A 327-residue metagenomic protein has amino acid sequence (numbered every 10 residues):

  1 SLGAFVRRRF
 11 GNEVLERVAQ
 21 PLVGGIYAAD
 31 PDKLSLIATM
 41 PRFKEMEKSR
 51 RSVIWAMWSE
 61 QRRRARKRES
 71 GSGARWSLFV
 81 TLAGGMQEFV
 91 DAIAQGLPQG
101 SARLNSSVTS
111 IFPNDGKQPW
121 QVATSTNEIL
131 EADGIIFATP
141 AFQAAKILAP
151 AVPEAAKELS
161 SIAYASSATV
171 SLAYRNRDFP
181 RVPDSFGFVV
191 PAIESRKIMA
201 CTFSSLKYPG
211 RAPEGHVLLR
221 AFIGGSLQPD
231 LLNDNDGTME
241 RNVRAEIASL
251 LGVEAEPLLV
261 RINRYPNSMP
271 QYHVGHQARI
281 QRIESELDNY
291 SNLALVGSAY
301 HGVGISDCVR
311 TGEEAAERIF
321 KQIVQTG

Functional and structural regions predicted by a protein language model:
S1-S110, W120, E131-A132: Active-site/ligand-binding neighborhood in enzyme catalytic cores
N12-A19, A156-S160, G252-V260: Short, surface-exposed acidic
G25, G96, Q143, P150 (+2 more regions): Active-site catalytic microenvironments for nucleophilic, acid-base chemistry
L82, A163, H301: Nucleotide-sugar-dependent glycosyltransferase donor-binding/catalytic pocket residues
L82, S125, V296: Thr-Gly-centered strand-to-loop micro-motif
L104-N233, G237, A245, S249-L250: Mid-domain catalytic core of redox enzymes that form a hydrophobic substrate pocket/lid adjacent to a catalytic redox
V182-S185, M199-G327: Conserved flavin/dinucleotide-binding core of flavoenzymes
